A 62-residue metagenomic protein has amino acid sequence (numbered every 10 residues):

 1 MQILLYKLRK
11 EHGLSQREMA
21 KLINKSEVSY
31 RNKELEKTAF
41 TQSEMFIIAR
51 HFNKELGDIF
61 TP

Functional and structural regions predicted by a protein language model:
M1-L4, P62: Absolute protein N-terminus
I3, Q42-S43: A generic alpha-helix surface/boundary motif
I3-L22: Short basic helix-loop element that most often maps to the first helix and adjoining turn of HTH DNA-binding modules
Y6, R31-N32, F60: Key DNA-contacting residues within the recognition helix of helix-turn-helix
E11, K37-F40, H51: Helix-turn-helix/winged-helix DNA-binding modules
S15, S26-S29, E55: Short coil turns linking two alpha-helices in DNA-binding domains
N24, S43-D58: DNA major-groove recognition helix of helix-turn-helix/homeodomain DNA-binding modules
K25-A39: Recognition helix of helix-turn-helix/homeodomain-like DNA-binding domains that insert into the DNA major groove
